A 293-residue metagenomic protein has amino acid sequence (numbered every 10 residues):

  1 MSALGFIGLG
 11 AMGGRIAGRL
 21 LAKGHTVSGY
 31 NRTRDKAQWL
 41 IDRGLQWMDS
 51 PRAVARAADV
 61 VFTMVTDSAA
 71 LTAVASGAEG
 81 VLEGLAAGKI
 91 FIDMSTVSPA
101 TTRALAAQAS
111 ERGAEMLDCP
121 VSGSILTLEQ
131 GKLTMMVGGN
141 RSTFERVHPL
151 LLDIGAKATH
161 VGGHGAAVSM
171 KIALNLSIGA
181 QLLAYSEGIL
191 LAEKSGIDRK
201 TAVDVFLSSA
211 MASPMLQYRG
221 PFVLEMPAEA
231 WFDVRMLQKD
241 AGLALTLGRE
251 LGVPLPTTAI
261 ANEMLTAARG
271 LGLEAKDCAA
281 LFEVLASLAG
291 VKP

Functional and structural regions predicted by a protein language model:
M1-M64, K89, M94-S95, I125: NAD(P)+-binding Rossmann beta1-loop-alpha1 motif at the extreme N-terminus of oxidoreductases
L4, T96-L176: Rossmann-fold dinucleotide-binding core
I16-A17, K36, L105, L150 (+1 more regions): Hydrophobic residues within alpha-helices that form the first helical element adjacent to the glycine-rich loop
V27, W47, E115-L117, A158 (+2 more regions): Hydrophobic beta-strand scaffold residues
T33, D67, N140: Residues in the short beta-alpha loop(s) of Rossmann-like NAD(P)-binding domains
P51-E115: Rossmann-fold NAD(P) dinucleotide-binding segment
A166-L288: Helical "substrate-binding/catalytic lid" subdomain of Rossmann-like NAD(P)-dependent dehydrogenases/reductases
